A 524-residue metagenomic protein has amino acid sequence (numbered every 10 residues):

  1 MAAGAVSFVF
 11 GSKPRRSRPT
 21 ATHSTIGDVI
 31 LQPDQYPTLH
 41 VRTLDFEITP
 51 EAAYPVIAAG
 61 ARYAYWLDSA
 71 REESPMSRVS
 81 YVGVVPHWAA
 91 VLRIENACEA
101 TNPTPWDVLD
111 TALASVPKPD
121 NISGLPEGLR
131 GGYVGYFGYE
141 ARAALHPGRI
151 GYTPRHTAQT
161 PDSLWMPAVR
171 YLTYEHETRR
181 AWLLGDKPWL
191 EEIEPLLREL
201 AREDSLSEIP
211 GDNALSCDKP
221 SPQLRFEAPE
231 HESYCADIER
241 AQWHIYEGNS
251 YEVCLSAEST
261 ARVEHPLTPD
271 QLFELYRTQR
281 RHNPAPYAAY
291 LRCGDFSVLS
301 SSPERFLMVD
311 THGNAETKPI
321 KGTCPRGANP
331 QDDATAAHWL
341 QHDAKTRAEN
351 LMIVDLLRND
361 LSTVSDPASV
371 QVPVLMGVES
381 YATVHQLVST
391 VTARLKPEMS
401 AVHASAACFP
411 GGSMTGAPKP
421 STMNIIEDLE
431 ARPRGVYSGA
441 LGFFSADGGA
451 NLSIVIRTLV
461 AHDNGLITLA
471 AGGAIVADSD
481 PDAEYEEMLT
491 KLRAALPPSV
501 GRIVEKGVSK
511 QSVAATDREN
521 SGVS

Functional and structural regions predicted by a protein language model:
M1-S7: Terminal signal-anchor or tail-anchor transmembrane helices that tether membrane-associated enzymes to cellular
A2, T20-A21: Intrinsic disorder/low-complexity segments enriched in small, polar and charged residues
F10, H23-S524: Extended alpha-helical targeting/anchoring segments, especially N-terminal organellar/secretory targeting helices
R15-R18, R518: Basic polycationic patches enriched in arginine
